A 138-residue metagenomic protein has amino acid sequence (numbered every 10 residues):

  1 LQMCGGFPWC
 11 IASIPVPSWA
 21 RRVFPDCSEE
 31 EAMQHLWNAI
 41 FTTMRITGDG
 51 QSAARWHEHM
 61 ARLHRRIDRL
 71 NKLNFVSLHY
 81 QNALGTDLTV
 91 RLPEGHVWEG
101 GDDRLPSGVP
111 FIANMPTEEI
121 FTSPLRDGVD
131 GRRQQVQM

Functional and structural regions predicted by a protein language model:
L1-Q134: Active-site bordering "gate/hinge" segments that shape substrate access to catalytic or cofactor-binding pockets
V136-M138: Active-site and channel-lining beta-strand-loop segments that bind or position nucleotide-derived/phosphorylated
